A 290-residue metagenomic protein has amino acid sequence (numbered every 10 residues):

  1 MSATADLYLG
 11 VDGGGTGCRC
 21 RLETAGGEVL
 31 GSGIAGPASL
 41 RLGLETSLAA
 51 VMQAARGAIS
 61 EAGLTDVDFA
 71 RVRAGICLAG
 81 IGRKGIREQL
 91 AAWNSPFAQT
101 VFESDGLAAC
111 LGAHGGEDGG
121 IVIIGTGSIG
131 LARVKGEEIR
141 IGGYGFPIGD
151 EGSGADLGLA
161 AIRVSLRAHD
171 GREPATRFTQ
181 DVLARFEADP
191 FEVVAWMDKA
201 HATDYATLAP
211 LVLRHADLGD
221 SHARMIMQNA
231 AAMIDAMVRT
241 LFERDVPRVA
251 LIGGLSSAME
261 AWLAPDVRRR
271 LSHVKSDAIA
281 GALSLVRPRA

Functional and structural regions predicted by a protein language model:
M1-A70, G85, A113-G120, I162-A290: ATP-binding/phosphotransfer module of carbohydrate and carboxylate kinases, centering on a glycine-rich
R73, G80-A175: Phosphate-binding/catalytic loop of phosphoryl-transfer enzymes
C77-A79, G254: Short loop/turn motifs enriched for small/polar and acidic residues
